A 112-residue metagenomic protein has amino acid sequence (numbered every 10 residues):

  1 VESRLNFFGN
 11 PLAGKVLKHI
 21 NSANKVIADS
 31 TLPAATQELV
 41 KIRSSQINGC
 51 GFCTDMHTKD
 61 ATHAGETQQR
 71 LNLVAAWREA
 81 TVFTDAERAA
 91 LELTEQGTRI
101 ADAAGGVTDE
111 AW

Functional and structural regions predicted by a protein language model:
V1-W112: Hydrophobic alpha-helical segments
